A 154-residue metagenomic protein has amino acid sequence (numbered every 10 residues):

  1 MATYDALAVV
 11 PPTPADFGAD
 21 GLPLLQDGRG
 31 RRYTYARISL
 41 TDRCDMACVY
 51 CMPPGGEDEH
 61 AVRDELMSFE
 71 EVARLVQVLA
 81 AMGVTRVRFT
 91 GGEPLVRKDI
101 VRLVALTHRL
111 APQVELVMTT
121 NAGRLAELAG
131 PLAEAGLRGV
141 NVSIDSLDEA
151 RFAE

Functional and structural regions predicted by a protein language model:
M1-Q26: Radical SAM enzyme core and accessory elements
L7-V10, T90, H108: Generic N-terminal simple sequence motifs
F17, G21, L25, A36 (+4 more regions): Short, functionally important structural connectors and interaction interfaces within domains
Q26, R31-T34, M82, R88: N-terminal hydrophobic alpha-helix used for membrane targeting or insertion
D27, R31, Y50, D145 (+1 more regions): Flexible, active-site-adjacent loop/turn segments at secondary-structure boundaries
G28-M67: Canonical Radical SAM [4Fe-4S] cluster-binding loop centered on the CxxxCxxC motif and its immediate flanking residues
F69, A73-R88, R97-E154: Radical SAM/AdoMet-radical enzyme domain recognition
E93: Conserved G/P- and acidic residue-centered "switch" motifs that form tight phosphate/ATP-binding loops in soluble
